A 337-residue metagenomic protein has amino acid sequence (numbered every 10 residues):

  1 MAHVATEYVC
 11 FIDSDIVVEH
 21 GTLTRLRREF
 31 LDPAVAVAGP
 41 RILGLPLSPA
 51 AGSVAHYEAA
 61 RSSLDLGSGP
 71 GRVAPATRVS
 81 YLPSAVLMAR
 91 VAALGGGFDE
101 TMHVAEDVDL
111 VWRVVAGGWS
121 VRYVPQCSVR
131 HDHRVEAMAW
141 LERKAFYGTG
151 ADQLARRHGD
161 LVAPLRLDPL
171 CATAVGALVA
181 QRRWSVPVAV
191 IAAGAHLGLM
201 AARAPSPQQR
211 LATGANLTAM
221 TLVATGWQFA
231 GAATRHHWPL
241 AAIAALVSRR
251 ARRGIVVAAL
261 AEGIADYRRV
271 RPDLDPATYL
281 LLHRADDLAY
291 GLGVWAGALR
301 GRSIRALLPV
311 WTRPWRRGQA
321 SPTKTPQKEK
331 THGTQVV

Functional and structural regions predicted by a protein language model:
M1-V4, P70-A74, R113: Glycine-rich, basic loop-to-helix element that forms the pyrophosphate-binding segment of sugar-nucleotide handling
V9: Short aromatic/hydrophobic "clamp" motif used to bind/position activated sugar donors
D13-V17: The conserved acidic donor/metal-binding loop of glycosyltransferases
G21-V54, D132: Conserved donor NDP-sugar-binding/catalytic core segment of glycosyltransferases
P40, H56-V79: Short, flexible, basic/aromatic active-site loop/helix in glycosyltransferases
P83-L87, A93-G97, T101-C127: A short, conserved alpha-helix in the catalytic core of glycosyltransferases
V124-P125, R130-V188, L199-A296, R302 (+2 more regions): Active-site-adjacent helix/loop segment of glycosyltransferases that harbors family-specific signature motifs
L307-V337: Actinobacteria-biased recognition of intrinsically disordered, low-complexity terminal regions
